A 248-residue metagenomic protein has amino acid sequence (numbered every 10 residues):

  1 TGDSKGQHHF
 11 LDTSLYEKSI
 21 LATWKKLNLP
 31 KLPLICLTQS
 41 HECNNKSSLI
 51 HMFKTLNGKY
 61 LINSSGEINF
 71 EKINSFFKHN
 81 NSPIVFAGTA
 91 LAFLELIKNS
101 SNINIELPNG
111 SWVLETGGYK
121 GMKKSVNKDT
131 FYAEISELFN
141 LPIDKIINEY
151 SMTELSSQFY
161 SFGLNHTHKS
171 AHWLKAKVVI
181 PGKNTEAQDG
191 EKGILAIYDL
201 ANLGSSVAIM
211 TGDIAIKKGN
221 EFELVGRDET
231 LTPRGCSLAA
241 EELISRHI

Functional and structural regions predicted by a protein language model:
T1-H9: Conserved adenylation A10 loop of the ANL superfamily
H8-N28: Conserved structural elements of the adenylate-forming
S14-S19, H51, T130-A133: A general alpha-helical scaffold signature found inside nucleotide-binding enzyme cores
Y16, N45, A92-E95: Short phosphate-engaging motifs
I20, L49, L96-S100: Hydrophobic packing residues within well-ordered alpha-helices of enzyme cores
K25, L29-P33, T55-I248: Active-site glycine/GP-rich loop and adjacent strand/helix microenvironment that borders small-molecule binding pockets
T38-C43: Conserved Walker A/P-loop ATP-binding site and its immediately adjacent core in helicase/helicase-like ATPase domains
N45-N57: Hydrophobic alpha-helical segments in the ANL/AMP-binding
